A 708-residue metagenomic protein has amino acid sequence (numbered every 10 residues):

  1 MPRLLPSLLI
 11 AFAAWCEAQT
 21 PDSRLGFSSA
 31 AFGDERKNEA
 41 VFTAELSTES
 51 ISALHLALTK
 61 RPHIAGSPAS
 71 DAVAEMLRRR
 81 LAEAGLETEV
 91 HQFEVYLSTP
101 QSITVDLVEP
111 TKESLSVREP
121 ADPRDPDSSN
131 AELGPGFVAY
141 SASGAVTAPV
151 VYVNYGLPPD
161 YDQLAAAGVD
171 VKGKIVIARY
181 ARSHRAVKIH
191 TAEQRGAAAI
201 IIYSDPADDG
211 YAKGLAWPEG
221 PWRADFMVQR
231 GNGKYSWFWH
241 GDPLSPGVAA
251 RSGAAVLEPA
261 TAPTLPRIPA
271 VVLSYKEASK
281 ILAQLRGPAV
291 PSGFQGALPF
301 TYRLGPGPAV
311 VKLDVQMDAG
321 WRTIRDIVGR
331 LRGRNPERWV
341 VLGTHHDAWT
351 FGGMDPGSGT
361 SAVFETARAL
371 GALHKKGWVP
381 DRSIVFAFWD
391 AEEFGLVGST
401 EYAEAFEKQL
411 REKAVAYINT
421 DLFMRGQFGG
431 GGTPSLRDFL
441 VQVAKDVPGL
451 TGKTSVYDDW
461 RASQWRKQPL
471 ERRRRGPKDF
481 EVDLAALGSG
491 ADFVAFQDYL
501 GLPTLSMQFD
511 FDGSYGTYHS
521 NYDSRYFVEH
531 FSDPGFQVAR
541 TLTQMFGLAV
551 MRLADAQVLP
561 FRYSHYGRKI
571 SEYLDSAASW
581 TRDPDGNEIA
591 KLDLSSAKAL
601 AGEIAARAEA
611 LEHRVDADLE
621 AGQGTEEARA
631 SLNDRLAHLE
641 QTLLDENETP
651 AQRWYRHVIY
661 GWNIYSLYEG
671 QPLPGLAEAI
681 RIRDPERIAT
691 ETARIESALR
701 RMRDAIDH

Functional and structural regions predicted by a protein language model:
L9-A18, G371: Hydrophobic h-region of N-terminal signal peptides that target proteins for export in Gram-negative bacteria
P21-G33, L56-I175, P206, A216-H240 (+1 more regions): Noncatalytic luminal/extracellular "stalk/propeptide" segments of secretory-pathway proteins
S29-P68, G287, D421: N-terminal capping segment at the start of a domain
K112, A224-A289, E337, D390-E529 (+4 more regions): Metal-dependent peptidase/peptidase-like ectodomains
S128-Q163, W237-M354, R368, A372-K376: Soluble metallo-hydrolase cores and metallopeptidase-like ectodomains found primarily in the secretory/periplasmic
V150-W222, P336, W349, F364-E365 (+2 more regions): A conserved hydrophobic secondary-structure block that centers on an alpha-helix together with its immediately flanking
P206, I327, V340-L396, F546-A549: Alpha-helical metal-binding/catalytic segments enriched in His/Glu/Asp
T625, R629-H708: C-terminal amphipathic alpha-helical interaction region
